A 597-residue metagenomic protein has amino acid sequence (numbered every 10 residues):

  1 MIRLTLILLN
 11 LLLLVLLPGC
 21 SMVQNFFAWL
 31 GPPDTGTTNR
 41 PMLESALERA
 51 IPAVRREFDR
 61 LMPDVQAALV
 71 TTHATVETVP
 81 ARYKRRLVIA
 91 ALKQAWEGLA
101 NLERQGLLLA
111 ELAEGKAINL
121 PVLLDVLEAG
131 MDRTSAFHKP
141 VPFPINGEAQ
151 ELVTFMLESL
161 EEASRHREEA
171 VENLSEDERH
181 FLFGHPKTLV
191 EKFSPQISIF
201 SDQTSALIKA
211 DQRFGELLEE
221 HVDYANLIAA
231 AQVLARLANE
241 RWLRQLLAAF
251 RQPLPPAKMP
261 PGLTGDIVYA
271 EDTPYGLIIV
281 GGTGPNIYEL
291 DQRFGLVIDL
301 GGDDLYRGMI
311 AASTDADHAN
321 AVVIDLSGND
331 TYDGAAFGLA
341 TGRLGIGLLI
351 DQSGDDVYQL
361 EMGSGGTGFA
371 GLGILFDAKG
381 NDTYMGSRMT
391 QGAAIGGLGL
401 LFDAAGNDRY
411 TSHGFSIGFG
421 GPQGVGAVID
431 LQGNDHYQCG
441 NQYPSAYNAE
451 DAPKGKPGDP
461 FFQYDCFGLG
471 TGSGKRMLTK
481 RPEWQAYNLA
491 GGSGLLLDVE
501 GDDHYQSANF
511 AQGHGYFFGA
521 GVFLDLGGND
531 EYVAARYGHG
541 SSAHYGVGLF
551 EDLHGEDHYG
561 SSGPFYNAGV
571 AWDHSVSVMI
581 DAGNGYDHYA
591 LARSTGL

Functional and structural regions predicted by a protein language model:
I2-L9, L14, G19-T283: Terminal non-domain segments
I2-T5, L9-L12, L16-G19, I417 (+3 more regions): Intrinsically disordered, low-complexity Ser/Thr/Pro-rich tracts
W242-N320, Y332, Y505: N-terminal targeting and processing segments
G276-G281, F294-G301, D315-S327, L344-Q352 (+8 more regions): Well-ordered beta-strand segments characteristic of repetitive beta-sheet solenoids
G284-N286, F294, G302-R307, A312-S313 (+18 more regions): Extracellular beta-strand scaffolds
L339-A340, G365-G366, G392, S416-F419 (+5 more regions): Acidic/polar low-complexity surface segments
T471-T479, H504-Y505, F523, E531-Y532: Short, flexible domain-boundary/linker segments around small modular repeats
